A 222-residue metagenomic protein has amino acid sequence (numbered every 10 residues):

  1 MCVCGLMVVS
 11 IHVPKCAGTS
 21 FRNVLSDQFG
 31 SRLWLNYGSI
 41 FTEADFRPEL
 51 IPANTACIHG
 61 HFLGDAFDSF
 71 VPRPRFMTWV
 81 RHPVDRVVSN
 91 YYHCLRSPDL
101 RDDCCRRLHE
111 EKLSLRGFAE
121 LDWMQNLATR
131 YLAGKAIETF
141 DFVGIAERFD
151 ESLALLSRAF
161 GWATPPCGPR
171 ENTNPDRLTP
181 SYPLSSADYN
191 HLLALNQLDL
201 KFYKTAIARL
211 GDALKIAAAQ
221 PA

Functional and structural regions predicted by a protein language model:
M1-T55, G60, L95-R96, L100 (+1 more regions): PAPS-dependent sulfotransferase catalytic core
V3-G5, S69, L184-S186: Short hydrophobic/aromatic segments of transmembrane alpha-helices and their interfaces
V9, L25, F76, Y91 (+2 more regions): Structured catalytic/translocation cores of nucleotide/phosphate-coupled proteins
A17, H82, L156, D199 (+1 more regions): A residue-level signal for conserved active-site and pocket-lining positions in enzyme catalytic cores
V24-L25, A159, A206: Hydrophobic residues on the short alpha-helix immediately C-terminal to a glycine-rich phosphate/catalytic loop
F41-W79, V84-E171, H191, P221: PAPS-dependent sulfotransferase catalytic domain
C57-G64, P165-P221: PAPS-dependent sulfotransferase catalytic core
